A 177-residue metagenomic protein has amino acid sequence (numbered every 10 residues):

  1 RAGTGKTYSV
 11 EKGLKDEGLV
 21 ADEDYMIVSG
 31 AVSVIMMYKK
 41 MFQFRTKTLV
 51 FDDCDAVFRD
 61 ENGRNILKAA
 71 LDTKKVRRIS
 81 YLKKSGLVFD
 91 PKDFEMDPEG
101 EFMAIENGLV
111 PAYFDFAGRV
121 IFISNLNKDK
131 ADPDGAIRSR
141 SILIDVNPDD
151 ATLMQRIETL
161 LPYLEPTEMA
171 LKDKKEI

Functional and structural regions predicted by a protein language model:
R1-V10: Walker A/P-loop nucleotide-binding motif
G3-T4, A31-V34, C54-V57, L126-K130 (+1 more regions): Conserved nucleotide-binding/hydrolysis micro-motifs of P-loop NTPases
T4, D16-T48, D55-E61: AAA+/P-loop NTPase substrate/partner-engagement loops
S9-G13, K40, N62-A70, A136 (+2 more regions): Alpha-helical scaffold elements adjacent to nucleotide-binding pockets in ATP/GTP-utilizing enzyme cores
E23, F116-G118, A131-M154: A short helix-turn-beta junction within AAA+ P-loop NTPase domains corresponding to the substrate/partner-engaging
R45-L49, R77, A112-F122: Loop/turn-to-beta-strand initiation segments
R59-F116: Conserved catalytic/switch belt of AAA+ P-loop NTPases
M154-I177: Conserved AAA+ ATPase small/helical "lid" subdomain
